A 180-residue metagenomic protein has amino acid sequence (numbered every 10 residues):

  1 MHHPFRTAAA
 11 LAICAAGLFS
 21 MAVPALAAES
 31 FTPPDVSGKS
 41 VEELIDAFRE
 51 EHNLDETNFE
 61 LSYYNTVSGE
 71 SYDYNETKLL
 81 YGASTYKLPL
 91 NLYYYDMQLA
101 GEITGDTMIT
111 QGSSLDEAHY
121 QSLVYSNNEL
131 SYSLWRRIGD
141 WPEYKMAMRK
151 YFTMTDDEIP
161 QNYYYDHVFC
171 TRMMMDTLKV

Functional and structural regions predicted by a protein language model:
M1-A10: Bacterial N-terminal signal peptides that target proteins for export
A15, M21-L79: Beta-lactamase-like hydrolase cores
E56-Y63, I103-T110, S131-W135, D156-N162: Surface-exposed patches in mature extracellular/periplasmic domains of secreted proteins
Y72-T77, S114-E117, Y125-S131, T155-N162: Flexible glycine/proline-enriched surface loops and loop-helix/loop-strand junctions
E76-Y81, M108-G112, P160-F169: A glycine-rich, coil/turn loop motif that links secondary-structure elements
L79-I103, I109, S122: Active-site SXXK
I103-Y125, K145-D157: Active-site helix/loop module of the DD-peptidase/beta-lactamase fold, centered on the serine-lysine SxxK catalytic
S131-V180: Mid-domain, small-residue-enriched loop/turn segments at the edges of structured enzyme/sensor domains
